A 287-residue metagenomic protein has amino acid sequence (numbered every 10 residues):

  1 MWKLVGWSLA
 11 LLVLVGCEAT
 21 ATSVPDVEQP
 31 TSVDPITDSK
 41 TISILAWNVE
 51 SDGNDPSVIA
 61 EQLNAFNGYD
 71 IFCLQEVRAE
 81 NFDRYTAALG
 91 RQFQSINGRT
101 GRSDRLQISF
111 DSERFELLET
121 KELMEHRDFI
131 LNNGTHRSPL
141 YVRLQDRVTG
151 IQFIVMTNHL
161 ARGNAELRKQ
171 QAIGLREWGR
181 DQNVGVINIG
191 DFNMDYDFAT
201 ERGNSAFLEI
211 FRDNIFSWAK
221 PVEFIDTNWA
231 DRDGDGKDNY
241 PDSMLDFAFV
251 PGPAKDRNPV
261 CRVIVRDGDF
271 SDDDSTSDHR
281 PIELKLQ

Functional and structural regions predicted by a protein language model:
G6-V15: Bacterial N-terminal signal peptides
C17-G90, R99-L106, E122, I173 (+4 more regions): N-terminal, active-site-proximal structural segment of metallo-dependent hydrolase catalytic domains
V24-Q29, K121, R180-I187, M194-Q287: Metal-dependent phosphoester-hydrolase catalytic domains
T41-S51, E119-L123, Y141-R143, Q152-R162: Active-site-proximal beta-strand elements of phosphoester/diester hydrolases
S43-A46, D70-Q75, N97, L106-F110 (+7 more regions): Structural recognition of the beta-strand scaffold that forms the well-ordered cores of secreted hydrolase catalytic
V49-G53, V77-N81, T100-D104, E113-E116 (+6 more regions): Solvent-exposed loop/turn segments at secondary-structure junctions within structured extracellular/periplasmic domains
I59-Q62, S138-I215, A219: Extracytoplasmic, non-cytosolic globular domains
V77-Q152: Structured beta-strand-rich core segments of catalytic domains in phosphoester-bond hydrolases
